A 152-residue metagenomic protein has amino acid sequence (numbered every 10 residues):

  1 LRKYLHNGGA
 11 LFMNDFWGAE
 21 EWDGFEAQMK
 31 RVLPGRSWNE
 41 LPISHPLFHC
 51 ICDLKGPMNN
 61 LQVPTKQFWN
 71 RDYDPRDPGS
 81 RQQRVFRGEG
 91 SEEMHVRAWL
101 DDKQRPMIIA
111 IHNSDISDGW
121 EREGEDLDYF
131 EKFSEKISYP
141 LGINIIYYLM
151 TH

Functional and structural regions predicted by a protein language model:
L1-W22: Short alpha-beta junction capping motif
R2, H95, E131: Residue-level detector of functional hotspots within protein domains
H6, K30-P34, M150-T151: Sec-exported extracytoplasmic/periplasmic mature domains
W17-E20, L47-C50, I143-M150: Low-complexity, flexible helical/coil segments
E21-E121, Y139: An acidic, glycine-rich "communication" segment
I116-H152: Extracellular ligand-binding/catalytic regions of CAZymes and related secreted enzymes and adhesion modules
